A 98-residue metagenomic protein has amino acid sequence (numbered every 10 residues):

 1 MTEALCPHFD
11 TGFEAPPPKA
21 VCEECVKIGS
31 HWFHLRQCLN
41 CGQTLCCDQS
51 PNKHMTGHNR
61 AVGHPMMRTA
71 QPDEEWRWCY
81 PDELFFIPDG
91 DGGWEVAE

Functional and structural regions predicted by a protein language model:
E3-G12, P16-E23, I28, T44-E98: Cys/His-rich, Zn2+-coordinating zinc-finger modules
S30-L39: Canonical RING-type zinc finger of E3 ubiquitin-protein ligases
